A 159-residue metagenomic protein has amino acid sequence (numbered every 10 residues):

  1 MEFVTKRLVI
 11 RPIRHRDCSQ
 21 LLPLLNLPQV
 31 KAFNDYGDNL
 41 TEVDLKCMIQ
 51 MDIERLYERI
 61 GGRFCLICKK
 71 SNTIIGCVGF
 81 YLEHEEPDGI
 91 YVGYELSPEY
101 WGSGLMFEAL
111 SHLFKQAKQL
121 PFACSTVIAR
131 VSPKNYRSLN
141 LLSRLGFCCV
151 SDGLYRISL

Functional and structural regions predicted by a protein language model:
M1-F33, R63, I67-L159: Acyl-donor (CoA/ACP) binding surface of acyl/acetyltransferases
Q29-M51, G62: Conserved GNAT-fold acetyl-CoA-binding loop/helix
Q50-I53, K118: Generic structural signal for well-ordered alpha-helical scaffold segments
I53-E54, F80: Short beta-turn/strand-loop junction motif enriched in small, turn-promoting residues
R55-R59: Short loop/turn motifs at secondary-structure junctions and domain boundaries
